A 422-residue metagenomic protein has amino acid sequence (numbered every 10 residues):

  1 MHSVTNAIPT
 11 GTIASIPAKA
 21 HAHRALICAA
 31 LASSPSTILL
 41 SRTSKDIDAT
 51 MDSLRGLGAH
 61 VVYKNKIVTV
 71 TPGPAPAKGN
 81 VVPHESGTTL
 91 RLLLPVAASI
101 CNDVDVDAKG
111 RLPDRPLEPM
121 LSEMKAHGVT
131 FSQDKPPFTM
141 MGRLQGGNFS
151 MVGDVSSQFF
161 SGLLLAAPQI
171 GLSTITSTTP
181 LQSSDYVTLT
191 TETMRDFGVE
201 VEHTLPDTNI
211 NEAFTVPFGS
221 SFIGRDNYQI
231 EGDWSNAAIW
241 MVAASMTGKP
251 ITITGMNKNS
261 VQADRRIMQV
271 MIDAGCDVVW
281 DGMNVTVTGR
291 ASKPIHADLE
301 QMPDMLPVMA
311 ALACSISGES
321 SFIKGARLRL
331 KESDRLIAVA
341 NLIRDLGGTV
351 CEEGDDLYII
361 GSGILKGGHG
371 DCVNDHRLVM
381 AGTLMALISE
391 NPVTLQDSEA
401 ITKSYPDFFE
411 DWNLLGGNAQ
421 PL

Functional and structural regions predicted by a protein language model:
M1-L422: Short, structured segments at the rim of ligand-binding sites
